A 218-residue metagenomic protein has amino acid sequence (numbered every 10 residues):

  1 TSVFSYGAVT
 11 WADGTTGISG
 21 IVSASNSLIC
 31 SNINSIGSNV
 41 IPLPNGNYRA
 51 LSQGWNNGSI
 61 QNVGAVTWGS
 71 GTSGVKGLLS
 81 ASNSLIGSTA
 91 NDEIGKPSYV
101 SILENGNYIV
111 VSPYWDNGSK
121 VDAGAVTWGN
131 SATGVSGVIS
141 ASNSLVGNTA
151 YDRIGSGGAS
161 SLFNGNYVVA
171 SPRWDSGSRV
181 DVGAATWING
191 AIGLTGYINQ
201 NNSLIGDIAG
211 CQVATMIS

Functional and structural regions predicted by a protein language model:
T1-S218: Conserved beta-strand/short-helix segments that make up beta-rich extracellular adhesion/recognition modules
